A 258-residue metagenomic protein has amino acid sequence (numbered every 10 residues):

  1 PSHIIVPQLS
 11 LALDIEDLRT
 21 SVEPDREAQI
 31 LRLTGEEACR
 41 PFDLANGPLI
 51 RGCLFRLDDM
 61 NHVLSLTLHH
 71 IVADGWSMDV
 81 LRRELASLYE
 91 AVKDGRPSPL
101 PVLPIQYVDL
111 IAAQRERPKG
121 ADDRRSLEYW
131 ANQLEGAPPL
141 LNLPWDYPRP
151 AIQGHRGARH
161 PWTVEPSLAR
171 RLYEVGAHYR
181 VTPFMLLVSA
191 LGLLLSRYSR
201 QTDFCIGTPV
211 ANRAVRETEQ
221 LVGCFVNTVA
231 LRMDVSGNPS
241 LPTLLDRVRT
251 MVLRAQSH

Functional and structural regions predicted by a protein language model:
P1, L143-P144, V175-Q220, D234 (+1 more regions): Hydrophobic "lid/gating" helix adjacent to the active-site nucleophile that controls access to an acyl-thioester pocket
P1-T34, N46-P48, R83, S87 (+3 more regions): Short amphipathic alpha-helices and their capping loops
Q8-L9, L57-N61, R200: Short strand-connecting beta-turns/loops that link adjacent beta-strands
E16-S21, S167, S196, E217-Q256: A short, structured beta-strand-centered segment in the mid-to-C-terminal lobe of catalytic cores from group-transfer
L31, G35-A38, R82, A169 (+5 more regions): Short amphipathic alpha-helical segments
F55-Y107: Active-site-proximal acidic secondary-structure segment that organizes catalysis
H160-R171: Short amphipathic alpha-helix starts
